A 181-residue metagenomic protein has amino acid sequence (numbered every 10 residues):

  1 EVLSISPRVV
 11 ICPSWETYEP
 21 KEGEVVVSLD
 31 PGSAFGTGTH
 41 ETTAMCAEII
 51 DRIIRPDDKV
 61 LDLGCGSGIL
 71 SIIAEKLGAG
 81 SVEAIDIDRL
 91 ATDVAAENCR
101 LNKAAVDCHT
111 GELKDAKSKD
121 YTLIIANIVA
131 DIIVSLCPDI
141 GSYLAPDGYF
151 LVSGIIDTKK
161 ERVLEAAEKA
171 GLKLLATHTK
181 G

Functional and structural regions predicted by a protein language model:
E1-K21: N-terminal auxiliary segments of SAM/dcSAM-dependent transferases
E24-P31: A short, charged helix-loop
S33, T37-K117: Conserved SAM/SAH cofactor-binding pocket of Class I
S81, F150-L151: A short hydrophobic/small-residue beta-strand
L90-V94, I132, K159: Conserved short alpha-helix immediately C-terminal to the canonical SAM/SAH-binding motif I of Rossmann-like
L123-I125: Hydrophobic beta-strand segment of the Class I
V134-Y149: A short glycine-rich, Lys/Arg-flanked "PGG" loop and its adjoining helix->strand segment in the class I
I156-G181: Active-site capping/gating segments
